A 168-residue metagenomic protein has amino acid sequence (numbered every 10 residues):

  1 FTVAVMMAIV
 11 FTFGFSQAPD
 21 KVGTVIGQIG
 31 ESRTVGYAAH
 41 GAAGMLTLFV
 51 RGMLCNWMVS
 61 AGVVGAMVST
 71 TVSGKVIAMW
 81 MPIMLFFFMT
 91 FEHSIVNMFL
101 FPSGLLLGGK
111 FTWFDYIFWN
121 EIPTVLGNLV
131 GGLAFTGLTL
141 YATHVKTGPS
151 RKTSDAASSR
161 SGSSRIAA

Functional and structural regions predicted by a protein language model:
F1-A168: Alpha-helical transmembrane segments and their helix-helix packing motifs
